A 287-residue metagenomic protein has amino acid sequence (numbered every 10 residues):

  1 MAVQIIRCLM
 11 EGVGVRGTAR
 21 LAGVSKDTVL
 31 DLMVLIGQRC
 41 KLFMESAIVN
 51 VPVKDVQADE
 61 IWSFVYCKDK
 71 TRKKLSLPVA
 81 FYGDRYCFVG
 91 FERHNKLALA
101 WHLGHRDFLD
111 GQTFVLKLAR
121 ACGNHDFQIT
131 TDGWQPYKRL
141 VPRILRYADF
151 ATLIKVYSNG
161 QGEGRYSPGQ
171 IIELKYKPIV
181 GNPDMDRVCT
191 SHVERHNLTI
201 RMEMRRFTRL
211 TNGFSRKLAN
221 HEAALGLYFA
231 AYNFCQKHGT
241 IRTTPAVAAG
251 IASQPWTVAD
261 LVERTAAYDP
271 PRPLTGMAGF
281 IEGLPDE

Functional and structural regions predicted by a protein language model:
M1-E287: Residue-level recognition of single "structural anchor" positions that define or cap local secondary structure
